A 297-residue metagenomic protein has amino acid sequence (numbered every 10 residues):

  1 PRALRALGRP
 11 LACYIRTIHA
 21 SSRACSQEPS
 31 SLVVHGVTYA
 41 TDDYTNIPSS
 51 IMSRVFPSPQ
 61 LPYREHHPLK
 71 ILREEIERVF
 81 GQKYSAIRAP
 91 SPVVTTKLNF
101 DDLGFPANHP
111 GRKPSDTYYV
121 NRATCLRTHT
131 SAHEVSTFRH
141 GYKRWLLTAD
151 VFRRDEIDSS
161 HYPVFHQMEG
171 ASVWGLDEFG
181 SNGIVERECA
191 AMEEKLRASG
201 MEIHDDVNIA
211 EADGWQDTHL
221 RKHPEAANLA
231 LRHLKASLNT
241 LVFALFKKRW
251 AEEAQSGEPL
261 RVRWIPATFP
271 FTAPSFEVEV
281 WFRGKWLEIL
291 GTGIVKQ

Functional and structural regions predicted by a protein language model:
P1-P10: N-terminal chloroplast transit peptides
Y14, H19-Q297: TRNA-recognition modules of translation machinery and tRNA-sensing kinases, especially anticodon-binding
